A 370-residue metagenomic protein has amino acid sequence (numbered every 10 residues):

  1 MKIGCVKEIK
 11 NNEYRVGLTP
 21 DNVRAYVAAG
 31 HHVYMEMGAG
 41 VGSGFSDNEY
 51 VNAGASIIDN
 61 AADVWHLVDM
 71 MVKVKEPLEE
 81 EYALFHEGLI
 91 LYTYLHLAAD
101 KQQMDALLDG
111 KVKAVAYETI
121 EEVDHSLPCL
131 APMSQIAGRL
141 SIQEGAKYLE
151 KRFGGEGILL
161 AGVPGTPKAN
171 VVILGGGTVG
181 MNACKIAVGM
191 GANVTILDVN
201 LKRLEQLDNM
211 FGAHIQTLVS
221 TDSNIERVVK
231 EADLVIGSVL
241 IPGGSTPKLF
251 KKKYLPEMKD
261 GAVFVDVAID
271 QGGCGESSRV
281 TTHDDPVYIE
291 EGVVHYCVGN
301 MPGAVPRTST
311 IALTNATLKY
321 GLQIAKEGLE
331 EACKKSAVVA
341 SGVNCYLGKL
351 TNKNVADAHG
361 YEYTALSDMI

Functional and structural regions predicted by a protein language model:
K2, E8, P77-A169, V298-N300: Glycine/serine-rich phosphate-binding loop and adjoining beta1-alpha1 elements at the start of nucleotide-handling
K2-G110: An N-terminal-biased, well-structured beta-alpha scaffold segment characteristic of Rossmann-like dinucleotide-binding
V6-G42, R152-L240: Glycine-rich phosphate/diphosphate-binding loop of Rossmann-like nucleotide-binding domains
V23, D47, M104, I142 (+5 more regions): Generic hydrophobic/aromatic pocket-lining and core-packing "Φ" positions
D69, K75-E76, L95-H96, T221 (+3 more regions): Short glycine-/small-residue-rich Rossmann-like dinucleotide-binding loops
E118-L159, I269, C274-I370: Adenosine-phosphate binding glycine-rich loop
N209-E291: Rossmann-like adenosine-cofactor binding region
